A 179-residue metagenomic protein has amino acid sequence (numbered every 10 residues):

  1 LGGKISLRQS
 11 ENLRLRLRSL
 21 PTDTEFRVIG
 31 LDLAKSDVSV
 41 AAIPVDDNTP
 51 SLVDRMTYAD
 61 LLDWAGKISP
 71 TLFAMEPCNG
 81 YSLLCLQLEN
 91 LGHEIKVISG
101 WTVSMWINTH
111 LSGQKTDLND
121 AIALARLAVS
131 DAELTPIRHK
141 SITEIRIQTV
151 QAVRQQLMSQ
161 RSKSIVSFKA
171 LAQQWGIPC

Functional and structural regions predicted by a protein language model:
L1-C179: Phosphate- and other anionic-substrate recognition elements at nucleic-acid/protein interfaces
